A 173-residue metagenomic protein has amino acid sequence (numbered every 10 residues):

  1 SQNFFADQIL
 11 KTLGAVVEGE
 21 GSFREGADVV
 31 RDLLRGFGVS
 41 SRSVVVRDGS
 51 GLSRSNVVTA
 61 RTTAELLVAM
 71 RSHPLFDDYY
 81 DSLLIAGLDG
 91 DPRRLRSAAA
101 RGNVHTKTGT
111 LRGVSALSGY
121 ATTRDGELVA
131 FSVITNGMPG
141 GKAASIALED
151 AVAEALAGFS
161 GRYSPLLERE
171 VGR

Functional and structural regions predicted by a protein language model:
S1-D77: A small/polar active-site loop signature that marks catalytic segments
F5-K11, S118, E127-P139: Short, well-ordered beta-strand elements
I9-L13, R47-G49, S82-L83, T108 (+1 more regions): Active-site-proximal beta-strand/loop segments in catalytic clefts of secreted hydrolases
H73-G90, A151: Active/binding-pocket-proximal capping segment
R94-D125, I134: Short, Gly/Ser/Thr-enriched beta-strand-loop segments that form substrate-interacting elements of hydrolase/peptidase
G137-L148: A short acidic/glycine-rich loop-to-helix N-cap element
D150-R173: Short, gly/Ser/Thr-rich active-site loops of penicillin-recognizing serine hydrolases
